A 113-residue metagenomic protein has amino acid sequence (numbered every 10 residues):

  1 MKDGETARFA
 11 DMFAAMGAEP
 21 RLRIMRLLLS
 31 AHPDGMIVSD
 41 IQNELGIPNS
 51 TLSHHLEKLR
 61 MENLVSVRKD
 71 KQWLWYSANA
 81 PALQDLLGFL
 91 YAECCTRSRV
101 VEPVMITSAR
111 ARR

Functional and structural regions predicted by a protein language model:
M1-F9, L29-S30, A80-R113: Amphipathic alpha-helical dimerization/coiled-coil segments that flank or bridge DNA-binding/regulatory modules
G4-P48, D70-A82: N-terminal helix-turn-helix DNA-binding core of bacterial DNA-binding proteins
D11, M61-E62: A generic local structural motif
R26, R60, L87: A cross-family signal for key residues in well-ordered alpha-helices that form functional helical elements
N43, R60-M61: Alpha-helical residues within the helix-turn-helix
P48, S53-H55: Short coil turns linking two alpha-helices in DNA-binding domains
H55-L59, Y76: Basic amphipathic alpha-helical segments that dock to polyanions
L64-S66: A short, conserved structural fragment
